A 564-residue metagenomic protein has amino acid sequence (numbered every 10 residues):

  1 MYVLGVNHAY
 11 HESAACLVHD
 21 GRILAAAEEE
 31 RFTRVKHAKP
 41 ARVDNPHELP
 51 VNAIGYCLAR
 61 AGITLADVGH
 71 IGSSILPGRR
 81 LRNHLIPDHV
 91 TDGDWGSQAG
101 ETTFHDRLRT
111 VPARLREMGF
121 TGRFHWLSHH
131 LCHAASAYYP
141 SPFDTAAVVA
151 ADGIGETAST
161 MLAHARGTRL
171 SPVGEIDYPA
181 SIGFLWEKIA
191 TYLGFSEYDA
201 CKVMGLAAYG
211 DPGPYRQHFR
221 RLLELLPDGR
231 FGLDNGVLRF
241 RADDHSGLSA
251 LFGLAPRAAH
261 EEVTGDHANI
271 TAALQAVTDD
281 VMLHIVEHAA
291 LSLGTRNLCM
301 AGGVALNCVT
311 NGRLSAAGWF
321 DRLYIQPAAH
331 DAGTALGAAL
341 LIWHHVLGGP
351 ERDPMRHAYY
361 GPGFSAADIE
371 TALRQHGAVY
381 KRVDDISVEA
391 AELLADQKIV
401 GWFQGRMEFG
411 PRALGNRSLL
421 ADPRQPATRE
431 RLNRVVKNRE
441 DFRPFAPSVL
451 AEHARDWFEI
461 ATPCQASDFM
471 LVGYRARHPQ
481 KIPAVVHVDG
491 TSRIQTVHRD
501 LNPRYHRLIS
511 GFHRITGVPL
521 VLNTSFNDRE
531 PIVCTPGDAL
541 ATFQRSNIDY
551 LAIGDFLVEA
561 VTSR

Functional and structural regions predicted by a protein language model:
Y2, N7-K36, R42-N45, P87 (+9 more regions): Flexible beta->alpha loop and helix N-cap segments adjacent to enzyme active/binding sites
F32-I63, M282: N-terminal phosphate-binding loop and adjacent alpha-helix
N45-R60, I71-I75, L508, T516-V518: Short HxH-centered metal-ligating active-site micro-motif
Y56-P112, A135-S136: Short beta-strand-loop/turn "lid" adjacent to the catalytic site in phosphate-handling enzymes
L58-A61, Y138, T278-V281, I285-L293: Structural motif corresponding to the C-terminal cap of alpha-helices
A259-I285: Adenine-nucleotide phosphate-binding core of ATP-dependent small-molecule kinases
